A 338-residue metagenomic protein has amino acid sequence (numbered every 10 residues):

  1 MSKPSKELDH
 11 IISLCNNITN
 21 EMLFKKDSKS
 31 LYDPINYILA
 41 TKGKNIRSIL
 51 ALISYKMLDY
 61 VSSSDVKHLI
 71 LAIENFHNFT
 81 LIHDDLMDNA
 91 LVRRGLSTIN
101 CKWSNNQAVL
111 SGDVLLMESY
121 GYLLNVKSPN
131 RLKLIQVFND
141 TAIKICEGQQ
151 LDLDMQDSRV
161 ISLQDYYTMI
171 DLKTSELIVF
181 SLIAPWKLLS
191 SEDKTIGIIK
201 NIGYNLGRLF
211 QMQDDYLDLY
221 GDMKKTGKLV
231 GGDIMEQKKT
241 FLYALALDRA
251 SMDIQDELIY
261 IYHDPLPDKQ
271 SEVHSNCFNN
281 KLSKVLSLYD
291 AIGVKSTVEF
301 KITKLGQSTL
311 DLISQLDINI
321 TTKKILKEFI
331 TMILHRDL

Functional and structural regions predicted by a protein language model:
M1-M22: N-terminal amphipathic/basic leader segments beginning at the initiator methionine
K3, I38, S162, M169 (+4 more regions): Non-transmembrane, amphipathic alpha-helical segments
D9, S13, K44, D113 (+8 more regions): Electropositive phosphate-/nucleotide-binding environments in soluble metabolic enzymes
I11-I18, L209, L305, T309-L312 (+2 more regions): Amphipathic alpha-helices that form helix-helix packing interfaces
F24-Q255, T331-L334: Mg2+-dependent prenyl diphosphate-binding active-site environment of isoprenoid biosynthetic enzymes
Y243, T309, L326: Hydrophobic, well-ordered secondary-structure elements that form the walls of internal hydrophobic environments
E257-I313: Mobile late-domain/C-terminal helix-loop "cap" segments that border catalytic sites or the cytosolic face
L305, D317-L338: Short, amphipathic C-terminal "tail helix"
